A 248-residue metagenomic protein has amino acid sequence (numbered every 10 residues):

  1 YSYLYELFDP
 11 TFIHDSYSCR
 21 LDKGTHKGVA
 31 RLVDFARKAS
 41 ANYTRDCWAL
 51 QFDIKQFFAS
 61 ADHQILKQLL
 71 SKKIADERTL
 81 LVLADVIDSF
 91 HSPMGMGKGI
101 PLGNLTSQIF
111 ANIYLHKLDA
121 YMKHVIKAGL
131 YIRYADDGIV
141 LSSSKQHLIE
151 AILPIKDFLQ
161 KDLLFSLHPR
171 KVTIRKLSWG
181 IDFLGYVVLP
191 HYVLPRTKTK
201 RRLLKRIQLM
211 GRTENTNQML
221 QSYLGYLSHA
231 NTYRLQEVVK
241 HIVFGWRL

Functional and structural regions predicted by a protein language model:
Y1-S2, A30: N-terminal, well-ordered alpha-helical segments
S2-Y17: Electropositive, glycine- and tryptophan-enriched low-complexity nucleic-acid-binding patches
F8-F12, W48, S92-M94, Y134 (+2 more regions): Short acidic (Asp/Glu) and glycine-rich catalytic loops that position anionic groups and cofactors
H14-D15, V29-A135, I139-I155, S166 (+2 more regions): Conserved polymerase palm-domain catalytic core
S18-V29: Long, hydrophobic, well-ordered secondary-structure blocks that form the structural core and pocket-lining surfaces
M96, I149-E150, L167-L248: Right-hand nucleic-acid polymerase module
